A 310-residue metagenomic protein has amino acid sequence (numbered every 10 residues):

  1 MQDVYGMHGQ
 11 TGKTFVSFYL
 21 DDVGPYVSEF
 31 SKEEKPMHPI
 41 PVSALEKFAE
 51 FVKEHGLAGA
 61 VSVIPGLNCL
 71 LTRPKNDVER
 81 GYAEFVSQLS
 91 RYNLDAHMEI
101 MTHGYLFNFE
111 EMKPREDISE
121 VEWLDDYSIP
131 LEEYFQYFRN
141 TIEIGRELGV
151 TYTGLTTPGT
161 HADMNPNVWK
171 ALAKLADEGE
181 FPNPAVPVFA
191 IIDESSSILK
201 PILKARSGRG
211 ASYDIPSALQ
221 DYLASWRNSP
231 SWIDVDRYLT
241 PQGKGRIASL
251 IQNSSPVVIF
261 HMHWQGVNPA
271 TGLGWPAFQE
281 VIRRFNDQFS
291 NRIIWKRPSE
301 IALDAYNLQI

Functional and structural regions predicted by a protein language model:
M1-L94, I144, V150-T157, I259-F260: Active-site beta->alpha N-cap acidic-glycine motif
Q2-Q10, E29, E84, L89 (+3 more regions): Active-site-adjacent pocket scaffolds in enzyme catalytic domains
Y19, A60-I64, H97-M101, L155-P158 (+4 more regions): A cross-family glycoside hydrolase active-site/sugar-binding cleft signature
Y26-P36, K113-Y127, Q279, R283: A solvent-exposed, charged loop/short amphipathic helix patch at secondary-structure junctions
K35-S43, P65-Y82, G104-N108, P130-F135 (+5 more regions): Acidic-and-aromatic substrate-binding clefts and catalytic sites of carbohydrate-active enzymes
L45-A49, Y82-V86, F135-G145, W169 (+2 more regions): Generic structural signal for well-ordered alpha-helices, preferentially at hydrophobic/aromatic core positions
K75-F138: Substrate-binding cleft of extracellular glycoside hydrolase catalytic domains
P276, R292-I310: C-terminal regions of proteins
